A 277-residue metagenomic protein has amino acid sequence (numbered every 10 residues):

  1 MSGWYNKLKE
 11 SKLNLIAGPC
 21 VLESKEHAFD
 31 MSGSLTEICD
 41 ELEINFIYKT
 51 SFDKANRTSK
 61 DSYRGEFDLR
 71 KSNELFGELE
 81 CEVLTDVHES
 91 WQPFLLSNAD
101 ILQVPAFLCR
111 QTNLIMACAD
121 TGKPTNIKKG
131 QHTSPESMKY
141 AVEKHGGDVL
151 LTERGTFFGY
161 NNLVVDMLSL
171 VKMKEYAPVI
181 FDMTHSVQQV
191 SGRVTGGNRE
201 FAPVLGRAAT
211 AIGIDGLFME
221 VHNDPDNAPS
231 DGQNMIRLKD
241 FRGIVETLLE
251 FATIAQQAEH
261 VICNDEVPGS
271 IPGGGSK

Functional and structural regions predicted by a protein language model:
M1-I16, A255: N-terminal amphipathic alpha-helix/helix-capping segment at the start of soluble metabolic enzymes
K12-I16, N45-K49, E82-L84, D100-Q103 (+4 more regions): Structural preference for beta-strand elements that scaffold enzyme active sites
L15-A28, I47-F67, V221-G232: Glycine-rich, proline-tolerant flexible connector loops at the mouths of alpha/beta enzymes
A28-S32, T36, Q92-F107, T112-D120 (+1 more regions): A short alpha/beta connector and helix-capping loop motif
L35-L42, D61-L84, A117-P124, L170-V179 (+1 more regions): Alpha-helix-loop-beta-strand connector modules within alpha/beta enzyme cores
E66-D68, E80-Q92, D100-I115, K123-P135 (+1 more regions): Catalytic beta/alpha-barrel core
G122, N126-V221: Catalytic alpha/beta core domains of metabolic enzymes, predominantly
